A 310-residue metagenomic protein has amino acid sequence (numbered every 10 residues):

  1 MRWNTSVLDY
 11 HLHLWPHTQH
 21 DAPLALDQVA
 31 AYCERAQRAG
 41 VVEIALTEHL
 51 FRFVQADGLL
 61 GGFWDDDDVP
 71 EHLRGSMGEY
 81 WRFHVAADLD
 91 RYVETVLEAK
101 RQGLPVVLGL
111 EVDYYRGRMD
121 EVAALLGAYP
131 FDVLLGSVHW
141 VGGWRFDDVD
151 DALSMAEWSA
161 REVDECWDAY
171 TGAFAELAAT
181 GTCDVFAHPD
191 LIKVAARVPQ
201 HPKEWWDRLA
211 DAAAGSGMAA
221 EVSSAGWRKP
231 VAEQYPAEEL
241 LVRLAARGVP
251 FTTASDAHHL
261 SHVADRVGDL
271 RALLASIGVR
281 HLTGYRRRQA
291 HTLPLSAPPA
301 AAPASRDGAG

Functional and structural regions predicted by a protein language model:
M1-R116, A195-A196, E204, R208 (+4 more regions): An N-terminally biased module of ancient metal coordination in phosphate/nucleic-acid-related enzymes
R2-H17, G181, K193, V198-G310: Charged catalytic cores and adjacent phosphate/nucleic-acid-binding surfaces used for phosphate/nucleic-acid chemistry
A36, L134, H188, A220 (+1 more regions): Conserved, mostly hydrophobic/aromatic
V42-E43, D132, D184, R280: Short acidic/polar active-site loop segments enriched in Thr and Asp
Q55-A56, R145-F146, V231-A232, V263: Short glycine-/acidic-enriched loop or helix-start segments at secondary-structure transitions that form or flank
D57-S216, P299-G310: Extended substrate/RNA-proximal surfaces in nucleic-acid metabolism proteins
